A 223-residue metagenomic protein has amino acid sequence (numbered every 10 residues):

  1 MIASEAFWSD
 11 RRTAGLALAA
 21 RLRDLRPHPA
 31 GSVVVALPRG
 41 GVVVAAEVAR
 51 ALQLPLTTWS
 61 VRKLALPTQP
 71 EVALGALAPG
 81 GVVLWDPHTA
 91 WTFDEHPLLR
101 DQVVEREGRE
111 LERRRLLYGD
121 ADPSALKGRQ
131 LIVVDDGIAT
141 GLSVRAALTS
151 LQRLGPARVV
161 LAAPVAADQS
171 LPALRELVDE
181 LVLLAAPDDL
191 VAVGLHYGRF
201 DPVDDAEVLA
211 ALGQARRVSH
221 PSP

Functional and structural regions predicted by a protein language model:
M1-P223: PRPP-associated nucleotide enzymes
